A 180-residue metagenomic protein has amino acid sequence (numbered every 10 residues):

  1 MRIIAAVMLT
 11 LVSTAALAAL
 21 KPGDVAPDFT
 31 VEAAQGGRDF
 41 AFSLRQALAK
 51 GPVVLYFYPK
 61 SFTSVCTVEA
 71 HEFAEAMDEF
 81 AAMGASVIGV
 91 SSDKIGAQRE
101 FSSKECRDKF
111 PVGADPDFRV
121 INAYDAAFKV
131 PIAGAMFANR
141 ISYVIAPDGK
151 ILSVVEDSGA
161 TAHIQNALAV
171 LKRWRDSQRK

Functional and structural regions predicted by a protein language model:
M1-I4: Positively charged n-region of N-terminal signal peptides that target proteins for export
S13-A15: N-terminal signal peptide c-region/cleavage motif recognized by signal peptidases
A18-V25: Cleaved targeting-peptide boundary
P27, P52, N139-I141: Short loop/turn microsegments at loop-to-beta-strand junctions
T30-P52: A short beta-strand-turn-helix
L44-F73: Short active-site neighborhood of thiol/selenol oxidoreductases, capturing the structured segment around
V65-D108, P116-V120: Structural microenvironment flanking redox-active thiols in thiol-disulfide oxidoreductases
F137-K180: Thiol-/selenol-based redox modules, centered on thioredoxin-like and closely related oxidoreductase domains
